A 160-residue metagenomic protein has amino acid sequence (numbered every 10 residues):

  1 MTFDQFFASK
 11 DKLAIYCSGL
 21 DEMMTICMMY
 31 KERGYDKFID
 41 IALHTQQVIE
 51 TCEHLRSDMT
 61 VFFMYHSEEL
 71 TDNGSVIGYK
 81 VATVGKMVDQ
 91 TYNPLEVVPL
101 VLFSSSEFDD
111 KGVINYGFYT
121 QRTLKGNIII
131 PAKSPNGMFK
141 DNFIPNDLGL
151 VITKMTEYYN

Functional and structural regions predicted by a protein language model:
M1-A14, G137-N160: Basic, amphipathic N-terminal segments that precede the first structured/catalytic domain
F7, K12-Y92: P-loop NTPase motor core
S18, K37-D40, V81, S105 (+4 more regions): Intrinsically disordered, low-complexity regions enriched in small/polar residues
Q46-H54, V98-F103, M138-F143, E157-Y158: Low-complexity, flexible helical/coil segments
T51-T60, V101-D109, P145-L150: Noncatalytic linker/hinge segments flanking ATPase motor cores
V61-F139: Phosphate-binding/switch region of NTP-binding enzymes
